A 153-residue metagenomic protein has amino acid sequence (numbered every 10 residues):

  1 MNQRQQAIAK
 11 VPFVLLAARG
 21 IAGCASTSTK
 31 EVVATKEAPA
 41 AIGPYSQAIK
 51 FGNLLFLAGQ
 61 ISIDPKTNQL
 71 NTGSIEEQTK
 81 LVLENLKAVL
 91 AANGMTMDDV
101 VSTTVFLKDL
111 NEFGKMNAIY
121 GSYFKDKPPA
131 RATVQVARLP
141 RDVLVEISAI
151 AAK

Functional and structural regions predicted by a protein language model:
M1-Q5: N-terminal secretory signal peptides that target proteins for export/translocation
Q6-E84, A88-V101, F106-K153: N-terminal presequence-like segments and the immediate start of the first folded domain
